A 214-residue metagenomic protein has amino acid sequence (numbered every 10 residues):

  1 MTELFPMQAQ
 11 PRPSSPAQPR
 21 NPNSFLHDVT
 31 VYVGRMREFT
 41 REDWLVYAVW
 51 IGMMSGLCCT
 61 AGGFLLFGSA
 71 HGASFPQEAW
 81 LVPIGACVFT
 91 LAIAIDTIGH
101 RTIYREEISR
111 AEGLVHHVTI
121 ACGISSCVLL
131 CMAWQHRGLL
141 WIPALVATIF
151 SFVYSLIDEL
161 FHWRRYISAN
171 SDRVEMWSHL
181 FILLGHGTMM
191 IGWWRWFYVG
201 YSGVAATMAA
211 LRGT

Functional and structural regions predicted by a protein language model:
T2-L45: N-terminal juxtamembrane cytosolic/stromal segments of multi-pass membrane proteins
E38-G56, R105-I124, A169-H186: Juxtamembrane helix-loop boundaries in multi-pass membrane proteins
L57-V82, C127-A144, M190-G213: Helix-coil boundary and interhelical linker segments in multi-pass alpha-helical membrane proteins
G72-F89, E107-H117: Loop-to-helix transition at the N-terminal end of transmembrane alpha-helices
I84-I93, T119-G123, V146-S155: Generic alpha-helical transmembrane segments
F89-Y104, S125-M132: Canonical alpha-helical transmembrane segments
I95-I108, D158-A169: C-terminal ends of transmembrane helices
V128-L184: Membrane-proximal helix-loop-helix units in multi-pass membrane proteins
